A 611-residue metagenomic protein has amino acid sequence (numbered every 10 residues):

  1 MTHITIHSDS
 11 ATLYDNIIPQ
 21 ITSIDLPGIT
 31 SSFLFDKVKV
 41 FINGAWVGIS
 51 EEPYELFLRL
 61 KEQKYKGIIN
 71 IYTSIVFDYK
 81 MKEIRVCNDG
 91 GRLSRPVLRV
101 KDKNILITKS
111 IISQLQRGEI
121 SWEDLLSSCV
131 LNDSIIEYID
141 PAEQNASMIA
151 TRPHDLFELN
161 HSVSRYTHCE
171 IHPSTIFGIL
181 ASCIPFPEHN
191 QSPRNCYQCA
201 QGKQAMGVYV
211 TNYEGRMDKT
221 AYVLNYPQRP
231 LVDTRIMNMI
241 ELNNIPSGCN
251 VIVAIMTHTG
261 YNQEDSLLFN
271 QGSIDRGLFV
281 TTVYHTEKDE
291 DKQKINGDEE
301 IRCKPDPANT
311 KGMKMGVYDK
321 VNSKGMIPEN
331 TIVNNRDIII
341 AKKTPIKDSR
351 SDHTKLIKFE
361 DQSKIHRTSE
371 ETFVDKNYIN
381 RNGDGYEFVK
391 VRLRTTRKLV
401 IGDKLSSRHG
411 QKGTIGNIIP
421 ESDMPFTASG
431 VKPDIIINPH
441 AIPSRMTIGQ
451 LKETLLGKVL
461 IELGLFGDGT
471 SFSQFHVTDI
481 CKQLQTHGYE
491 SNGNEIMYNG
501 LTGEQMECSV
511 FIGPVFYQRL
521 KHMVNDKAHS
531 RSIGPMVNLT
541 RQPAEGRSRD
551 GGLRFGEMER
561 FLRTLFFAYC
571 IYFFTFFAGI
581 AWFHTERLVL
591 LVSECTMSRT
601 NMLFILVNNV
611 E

Functional and structural regions predicted by a protein language model:
M1-E611: Conduit-forming functional cores of very large proteins
